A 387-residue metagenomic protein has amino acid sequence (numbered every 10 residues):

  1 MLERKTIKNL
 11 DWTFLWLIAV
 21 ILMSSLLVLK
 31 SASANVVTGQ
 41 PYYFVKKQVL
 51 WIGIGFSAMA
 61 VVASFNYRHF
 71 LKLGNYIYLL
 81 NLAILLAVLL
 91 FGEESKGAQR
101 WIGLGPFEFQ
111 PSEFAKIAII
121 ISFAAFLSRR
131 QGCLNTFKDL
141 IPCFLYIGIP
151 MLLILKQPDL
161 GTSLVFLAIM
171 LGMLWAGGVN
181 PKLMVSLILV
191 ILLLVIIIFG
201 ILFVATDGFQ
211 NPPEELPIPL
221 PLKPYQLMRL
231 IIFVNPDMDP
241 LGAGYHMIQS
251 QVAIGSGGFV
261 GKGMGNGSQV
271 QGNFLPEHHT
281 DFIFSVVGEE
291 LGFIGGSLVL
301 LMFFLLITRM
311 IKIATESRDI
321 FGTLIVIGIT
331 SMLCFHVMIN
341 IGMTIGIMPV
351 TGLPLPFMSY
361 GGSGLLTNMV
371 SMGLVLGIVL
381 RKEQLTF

Functional and structural regions predicted by a protein language model:
M1-L2, F335-F387: A juxtamembrane structural motif centered on a specific transmembrane helix
L2-I18, F70: N-terminal membrane topogenic signal
L2-K5, G208-P221, R381-F387: Short, charged, intrinsically disordered terminal tails
W16-L27, A253: N-terminal signal-anchor transmembrane alpha helix
A19-M23, V37-G242, S285-I345, V370 (+1 more regions): Hydrophobic alpha-helical transmembrane segments of multi-pass inner membrane proteins, especially in bacterial systems
D159-L164, G263-G267, H278-T280, T351 (+1 more regions): Transmembrane helix boundary and interhelical junction motifs in multipass membrane proteins
F166, Q249, N266-Q271, M302 (+2 more regions): Re-entrant/interfacial helical elements at transmembrane boundaries that shape and gate the permeation pathway
I248-I294, F321: Long extracytoplasmic/lumenal interhelical loops at the membrane interface of multi-pass membrane proteins
